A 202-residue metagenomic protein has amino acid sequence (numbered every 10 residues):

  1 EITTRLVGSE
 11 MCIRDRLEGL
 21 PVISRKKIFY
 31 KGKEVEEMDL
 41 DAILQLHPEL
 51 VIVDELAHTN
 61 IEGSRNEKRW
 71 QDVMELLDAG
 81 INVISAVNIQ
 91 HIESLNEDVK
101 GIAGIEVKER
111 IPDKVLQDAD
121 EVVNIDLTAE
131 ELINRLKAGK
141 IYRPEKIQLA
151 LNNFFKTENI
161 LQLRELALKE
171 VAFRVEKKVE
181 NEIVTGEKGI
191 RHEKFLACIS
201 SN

Functional and structural regions predicted by a protein language model:
I2-G8, C12-I13: Single conserved hydrophobic/aromatic residue that forms the stacking wall/gate of nucleotide- or nucleobase-binding
P21-D41: Short glycine-rich substrate-engagement loop in P-loop NTPases that contacts/grips substrate
A42-L44, E75, D113-V115, G186-G189: Replace "in large, NTP-powered and nucleic-acid-processing enzymes" with "in large, NTP-powered factors and other
H47-L50, A79-I84: Loop/turn-to-beta-strand initiation segments
E55-W70, S94-E97: Conserved ATPase-coupling elements of RecA-like P-loop NTPase cores
I61-S64, G189-N202: Short, glycine-rich nucleotide/cofactor-binding loops
S85-Q148: Internal gly/pro-rich beta-alpha loop/helix module that stabilizes soluble enzyme cofactors or their anionic handles
I147-L196: Long, charged amphipathic helices and adjacent flexible linkers at domain junctions
